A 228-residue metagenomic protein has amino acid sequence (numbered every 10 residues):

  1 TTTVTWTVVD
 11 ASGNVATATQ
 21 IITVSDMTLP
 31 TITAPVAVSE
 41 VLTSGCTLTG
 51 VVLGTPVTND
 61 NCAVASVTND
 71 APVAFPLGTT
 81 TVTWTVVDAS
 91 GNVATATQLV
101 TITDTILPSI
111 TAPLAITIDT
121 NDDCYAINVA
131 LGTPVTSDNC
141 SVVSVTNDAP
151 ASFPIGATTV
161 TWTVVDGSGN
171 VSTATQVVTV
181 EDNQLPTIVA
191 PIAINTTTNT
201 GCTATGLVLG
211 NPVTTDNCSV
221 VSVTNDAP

Functional and structural regions predicted by a protein language model:
T1-P228: Proline-threonine-serine-rich low-complexity tracts
